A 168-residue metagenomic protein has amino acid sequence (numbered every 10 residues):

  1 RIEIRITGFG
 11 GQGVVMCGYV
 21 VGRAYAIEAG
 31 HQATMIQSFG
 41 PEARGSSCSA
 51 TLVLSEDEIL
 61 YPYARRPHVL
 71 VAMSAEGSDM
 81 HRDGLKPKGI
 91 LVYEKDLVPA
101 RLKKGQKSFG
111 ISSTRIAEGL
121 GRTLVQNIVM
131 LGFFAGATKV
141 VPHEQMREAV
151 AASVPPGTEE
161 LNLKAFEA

Functional and structural regions predicted by a protein language model:
R1-A168: Active-site cofactor/cluster-binding pocket
